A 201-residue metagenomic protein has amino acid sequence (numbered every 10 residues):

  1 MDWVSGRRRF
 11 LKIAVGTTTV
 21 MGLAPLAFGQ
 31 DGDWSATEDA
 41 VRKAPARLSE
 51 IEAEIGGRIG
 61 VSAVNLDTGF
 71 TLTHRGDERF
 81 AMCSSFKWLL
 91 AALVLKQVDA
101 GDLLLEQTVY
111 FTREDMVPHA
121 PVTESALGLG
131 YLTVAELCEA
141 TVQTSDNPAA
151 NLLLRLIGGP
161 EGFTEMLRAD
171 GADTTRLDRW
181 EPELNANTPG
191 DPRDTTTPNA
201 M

Functional and structural regions predicted by a protein language model:
M1-M21: N-terminal secretory signal peptides and thylakoid transit peptides that target proteins across membranes
G29-E78: Beta-lactamase-like hydrolase cores
E52-I55, A92-D102, R113, V142-S145 (+4 more regions): Sec/Tat-exported extracytoplasmic proteins
G56-R58, R75-D77, S85, E106 (+1 more regions): Extracytoplasmic
G69, A81-V109: Active-site SXXK
D102-L132, G162-W180: Active-site helix/loop module of the DD-peptidase/beta-lactamase fold, centered on the serine-lysine SxxK catalytic
M116-L152, P160, D194, P198: Conserved catalytic neighborhood of penicillin-recognizing serine enzymes
N151-A200: Mid-domain, small-residue-enriched loop/turn segments at the edges of structured enzyme/sensor domains
